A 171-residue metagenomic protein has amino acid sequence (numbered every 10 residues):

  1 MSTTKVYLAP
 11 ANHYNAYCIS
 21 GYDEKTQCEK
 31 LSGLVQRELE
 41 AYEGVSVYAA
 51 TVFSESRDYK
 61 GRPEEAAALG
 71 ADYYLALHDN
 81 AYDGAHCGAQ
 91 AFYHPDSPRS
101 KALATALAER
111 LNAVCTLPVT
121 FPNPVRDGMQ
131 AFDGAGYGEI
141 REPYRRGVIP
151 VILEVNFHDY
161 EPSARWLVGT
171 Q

Functional and structural regions predicted by a protein language model:
M1-P63, L69, C87, G147 (+1 more regions): Active-site histidine-acidic residue metal-binding/catalytic motifs, centered on HxH/HExxH-like signatures
T4-Y17, A67-L69, Y74-G84, R126-Q171: Active-site-adjacent mobile loop/cap segments within catalytic or ligand-binding domains
H13-D23, N80-R110, V114: A short, glycine/acidic-enriched catalytic loop
K30-E40, K101-T116, A164-Q171: Long, well-ordered alpha-helical scaffolding segments within enzyme catalytic domains, especially pronounced
V45-F53, L77, L117-D127: Surface-exposed patches in mature extracellular/periplasmic domains of secreted proteins
Y59-R62, T120-G134: Conserved SGNH/GDSL esterase-like catalytic core that processes O-acyl groups on lipids and polysaccharides
